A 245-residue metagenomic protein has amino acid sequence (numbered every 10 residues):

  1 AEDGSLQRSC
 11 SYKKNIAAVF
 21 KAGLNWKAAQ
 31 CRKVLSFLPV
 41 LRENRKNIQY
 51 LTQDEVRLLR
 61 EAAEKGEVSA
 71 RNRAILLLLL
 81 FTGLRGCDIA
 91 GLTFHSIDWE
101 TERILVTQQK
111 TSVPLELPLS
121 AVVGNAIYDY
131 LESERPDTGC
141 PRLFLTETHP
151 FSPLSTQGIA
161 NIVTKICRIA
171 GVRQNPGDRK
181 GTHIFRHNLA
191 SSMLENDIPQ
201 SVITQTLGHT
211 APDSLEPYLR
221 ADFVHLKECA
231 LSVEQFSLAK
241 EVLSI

Functional and structural regions predicted by a protein language model:
A1-N47, E61-A62, R135-T138: N-terminal core-binding DNA-recognition domain of tyrosine recombinases/integrases
Q53, R57-G86, T138: Basic, Lys/Arg- and aromatic-enriched nucleic-acid-binding interface segment
K65, L117, N161-Q205: Short, basic (Lys/Arg/His-rich) helix/loop patches that form interaction surfaces in the mid-to-C-terminal regions
T82, C87, G91-N125, D213: Conserved tyrosine-mediated DNA breakage-rejoining catalytic core shared by Y-recombinases
S96-W99, S155, I198-P217, V242: Short, polar N-cap/turn motifs at the start of nucleic acid-interacting alpha helices
Q108, L207-S232: Catalytic-site neighborhood detector that most strongly recognizes the C-terminal catalytic loop/helix of tyrosine
T111-Y128, P141-T164, G181: C-terminal catalytic core of Y-nucleophile DNA break-rejoin enzymes
V233-I245: C-terminal secondary-structure termini that scaffold catalytic or DNA-interacting sites
